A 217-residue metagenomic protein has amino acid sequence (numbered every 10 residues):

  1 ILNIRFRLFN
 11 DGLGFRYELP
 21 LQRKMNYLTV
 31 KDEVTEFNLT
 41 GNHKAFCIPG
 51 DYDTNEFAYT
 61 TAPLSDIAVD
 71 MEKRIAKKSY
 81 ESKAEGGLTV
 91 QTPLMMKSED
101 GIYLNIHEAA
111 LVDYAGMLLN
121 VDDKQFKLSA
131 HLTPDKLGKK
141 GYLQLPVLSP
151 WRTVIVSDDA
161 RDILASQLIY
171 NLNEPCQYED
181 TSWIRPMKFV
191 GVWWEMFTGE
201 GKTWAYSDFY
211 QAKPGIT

Functional and structural regions predicted by a protein language model:
I1-Y178: N-terminal accessory beta-strand-rich subdomains and adjacent acidic, glycine-rich linkers that precede catalytic cores
P150-R152, R185-G191: Structural preference for beta-strand elements that scaffold enzyme active sites
V156-D158, V192-M196: Fold-independent oxyanion-binding glycine-rich loops and adjacent beta-strand/coil segments at enzyme active sites
R161-D162, F197-E200: Flexible loop/turn segments at secondary-structure boundaries
Q177-D180, T217: Short amphipathic alpha-helices and their capping/turn segments at secondary-structure boundaries
K188-V192, G199-T217: Substrate-binding cleft of carbohydrate-active enzyme catalytic domains
